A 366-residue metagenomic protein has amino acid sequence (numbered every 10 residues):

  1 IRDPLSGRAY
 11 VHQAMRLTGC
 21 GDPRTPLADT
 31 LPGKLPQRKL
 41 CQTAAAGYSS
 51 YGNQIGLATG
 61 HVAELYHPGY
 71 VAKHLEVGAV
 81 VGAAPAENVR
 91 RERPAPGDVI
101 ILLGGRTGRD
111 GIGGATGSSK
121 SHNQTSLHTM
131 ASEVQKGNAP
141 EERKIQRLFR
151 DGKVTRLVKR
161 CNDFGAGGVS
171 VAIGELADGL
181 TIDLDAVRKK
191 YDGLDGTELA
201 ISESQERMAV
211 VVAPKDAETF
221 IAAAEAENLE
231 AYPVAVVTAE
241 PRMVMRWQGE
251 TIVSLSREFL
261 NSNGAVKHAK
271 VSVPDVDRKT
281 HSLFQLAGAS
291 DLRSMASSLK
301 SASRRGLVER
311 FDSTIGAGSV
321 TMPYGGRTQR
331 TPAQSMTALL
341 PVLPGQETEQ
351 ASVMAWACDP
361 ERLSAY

Functional and structural regions predicted by a protein language model:
I1-Y366: Glycine/proline-enriched, intrinsically flexible loops and inter-domain linkers
